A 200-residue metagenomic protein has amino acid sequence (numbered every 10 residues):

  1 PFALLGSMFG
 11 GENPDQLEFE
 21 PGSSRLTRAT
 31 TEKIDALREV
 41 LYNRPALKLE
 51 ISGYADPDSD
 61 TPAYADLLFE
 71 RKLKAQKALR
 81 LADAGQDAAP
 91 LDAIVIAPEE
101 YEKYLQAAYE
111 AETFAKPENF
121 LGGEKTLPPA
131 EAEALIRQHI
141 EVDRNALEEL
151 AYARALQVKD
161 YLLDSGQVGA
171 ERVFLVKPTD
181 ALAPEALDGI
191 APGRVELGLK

Functional and structural regions predicted by a protein language model:
P1-G22, E32: Interface/linker segment at the passenger-translocator junction of Type V secretion outer-membrane proteins
F2, E39-L41: Long hydrophobic segments that form regular secondary structure
F19, I51-D56: Short loop/turn segments at strand-loop or loop-helix junctions that form parts of catalytic or ligand-binding pockets
R28, E32-E39, L49, E149-D160 (+1 more regions): Solvent-exposed, polar/charged alpha-helical surfaces in well-ordered, non-transmembrane soluble domains, broadly
L47-L49, V195: Conserved beta-strand core positions
Y54-K200: Periplasmic OmpA/Pal-like peptidoglycan-binding modules at the C-termini of bacterial envelope proteins
